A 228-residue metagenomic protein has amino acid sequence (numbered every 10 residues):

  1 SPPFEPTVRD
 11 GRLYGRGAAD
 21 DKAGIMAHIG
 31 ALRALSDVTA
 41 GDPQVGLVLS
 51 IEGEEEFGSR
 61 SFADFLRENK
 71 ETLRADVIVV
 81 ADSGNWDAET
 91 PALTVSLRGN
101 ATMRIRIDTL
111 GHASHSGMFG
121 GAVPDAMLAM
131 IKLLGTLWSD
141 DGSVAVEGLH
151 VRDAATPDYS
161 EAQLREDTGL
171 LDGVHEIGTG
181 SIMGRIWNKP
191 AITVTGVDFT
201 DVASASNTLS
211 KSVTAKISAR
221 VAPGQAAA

Functional and structural regions predicted by a protein language model:
S1-V48: Active-site metal-coordination/substrate-binding segment of hydrolases, especially metallo-dependent peptidases
K22-A40, S59-R67, P124-T136: Active-site-proximal alpha-helical scaffold in enzymes
D37-A40, K70-E71, L110-H112, G135-S143: Generic secondary-structure signature for well-ordered alpha-helical cores
Q44-P124: Histidine/acidic-residue-rich, glycine-tolerant segments that coordinate divalent metal ions
D87-L93, V174-S181, G196-A205: Glycine-rich, charged/polar anion/phosphate-binding loops that engage phosphate groups from diverse ligands
S96, A122-V123, S204-K211: Short, solvent-exposed beta-strand/turn "edge" segments of beta-rich domains on protein surfaces
S116-V197, G224-A228: Acidic-enriched catalytic cores of C-N bond-cleaving enzymes acting on peptides and small amides
S206-A228: C-terminal substrate/ligand-recognition segments
